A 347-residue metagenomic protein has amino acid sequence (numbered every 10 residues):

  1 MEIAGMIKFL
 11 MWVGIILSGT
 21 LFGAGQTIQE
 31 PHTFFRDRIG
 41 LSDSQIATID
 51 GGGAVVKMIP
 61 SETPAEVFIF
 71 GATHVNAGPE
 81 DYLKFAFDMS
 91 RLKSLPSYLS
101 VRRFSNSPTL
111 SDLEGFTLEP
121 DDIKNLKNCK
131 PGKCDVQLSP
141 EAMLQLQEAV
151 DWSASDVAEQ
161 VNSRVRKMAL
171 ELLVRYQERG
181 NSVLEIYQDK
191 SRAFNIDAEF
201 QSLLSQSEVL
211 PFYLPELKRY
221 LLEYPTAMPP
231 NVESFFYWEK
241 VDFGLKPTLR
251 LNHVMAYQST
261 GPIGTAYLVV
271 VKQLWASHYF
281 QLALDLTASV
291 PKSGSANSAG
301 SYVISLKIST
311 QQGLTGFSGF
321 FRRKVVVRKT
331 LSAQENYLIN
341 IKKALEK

Functional and structural regions predicted by a protein language model:
M1-M6: N-terminal secretory signal peptides that target proteins for export/translocation
K8-T20: Bacterial N-terminal signal peptides
G25-V75, P79-D81, R91, P96-K347: Terminal "cap-and-tail" regions of soluble proteins that handle hydrophobic small molecules
F85-D88: A short alpha-helix/helix-coil micro-patch that ends at or immediately precedes a cysteine
